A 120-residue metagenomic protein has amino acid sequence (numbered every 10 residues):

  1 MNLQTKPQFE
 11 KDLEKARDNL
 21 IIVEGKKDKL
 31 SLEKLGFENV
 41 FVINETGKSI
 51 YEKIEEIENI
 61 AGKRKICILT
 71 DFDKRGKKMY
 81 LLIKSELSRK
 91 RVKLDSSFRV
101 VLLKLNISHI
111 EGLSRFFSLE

Functional and structural regions predicted by a protein language model:
M1-L20, K26-L30, E52-E56: Phosphate-handling DNA/RNA-contact segment within nucleic-acid enzymes
I21-I22, G76: Charged, low-complexity surface patches
G25-K26, D73: Alpha-helix N-cap/helix-start capping motif
E33-L35, V40-E120: TOPRIM fold recognition
